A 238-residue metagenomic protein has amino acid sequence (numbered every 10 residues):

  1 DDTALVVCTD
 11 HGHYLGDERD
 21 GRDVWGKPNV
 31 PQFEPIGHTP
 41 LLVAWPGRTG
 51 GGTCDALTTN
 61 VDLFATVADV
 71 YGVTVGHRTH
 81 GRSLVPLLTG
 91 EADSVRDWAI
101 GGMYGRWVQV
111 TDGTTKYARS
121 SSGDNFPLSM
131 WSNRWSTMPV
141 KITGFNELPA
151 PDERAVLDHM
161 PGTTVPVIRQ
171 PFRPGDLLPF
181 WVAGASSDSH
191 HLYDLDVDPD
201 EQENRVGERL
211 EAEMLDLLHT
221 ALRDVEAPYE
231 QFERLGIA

Functional and structural regions predicted by a protein language model:
D1-G52, T59: Histidine-centered active-site microenvironments of extracellular/periplasmic hydrolases and transferases
D2-A4, G51-D112: Polar, surface-exposed loop/tail segments that function as active-site lids or cofactor/substrate-recognition elements
A4-T9, V43, W98-M103, A118-R119: Short beta-strand segments
P28-V30, R48-L57, V70-V75, L178-F180 (+1 more regions): Active-site rim elements
E34, M103-V206: C-terminal, low-complexity/hydrophilic appendages and adjacent surface loops of extracellular/periplasmic anionic
I36-G37, T58-A65, T79-R82, D112 (+4 more regions): A structural signal for well-ordered alpha-helical segments within the folded catalytic domains of diverse enzymes
W45-T49, G72-T74, E91-A92, G113-T115 (+2 more regions): Short loop segments at secondary-structure junctions
F64-A68, G72, V85, A118 (+3 more regions): Non-transmembrane alpha-helical segments in soluble domains of secreted/periplasmic/extracellular proteins
